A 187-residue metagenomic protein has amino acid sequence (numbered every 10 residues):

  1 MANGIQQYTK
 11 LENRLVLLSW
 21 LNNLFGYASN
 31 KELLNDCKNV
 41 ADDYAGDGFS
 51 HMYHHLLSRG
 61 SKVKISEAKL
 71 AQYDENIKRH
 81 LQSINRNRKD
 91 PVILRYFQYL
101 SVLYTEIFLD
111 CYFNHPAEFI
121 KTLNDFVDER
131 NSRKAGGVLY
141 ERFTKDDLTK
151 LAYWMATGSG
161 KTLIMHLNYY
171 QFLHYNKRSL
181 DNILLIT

Functional and structural regions predicted by a protein language model:
M1-T187: N-terminal helicase ATP-binding lobe
